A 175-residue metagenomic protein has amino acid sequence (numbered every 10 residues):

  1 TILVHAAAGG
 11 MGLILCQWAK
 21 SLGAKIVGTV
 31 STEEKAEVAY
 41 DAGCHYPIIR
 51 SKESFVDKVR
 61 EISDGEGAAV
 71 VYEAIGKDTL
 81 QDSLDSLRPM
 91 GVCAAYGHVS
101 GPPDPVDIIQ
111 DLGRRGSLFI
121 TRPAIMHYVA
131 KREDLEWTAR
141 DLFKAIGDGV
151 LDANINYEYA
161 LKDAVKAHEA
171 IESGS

Functional and structural regions predicted by a protein language model:
V4, K20-D82, K131: Adenosine-nucleotide cofactor-binding segment
A6-L13: Glycine-rich NAD(P) Rossmann-fold beta1-alpha1 loop
I14-W18: Rossmann-fold NAD(P)-dependent oxidoreductase module
L22, V30, D78-V150: Glycine-rich phosphate-binding loop and adjacent beta-alpha segment of Rossmann(oid) nucleotide-cofactor-binding
D64, R88, S175: Short conserved AdoMet
R132-S175: C-terminal hydrophobic helical "lid"/dimerization subdomain of Rossmann-like NAD(P)H-dependent oxidoreductases
